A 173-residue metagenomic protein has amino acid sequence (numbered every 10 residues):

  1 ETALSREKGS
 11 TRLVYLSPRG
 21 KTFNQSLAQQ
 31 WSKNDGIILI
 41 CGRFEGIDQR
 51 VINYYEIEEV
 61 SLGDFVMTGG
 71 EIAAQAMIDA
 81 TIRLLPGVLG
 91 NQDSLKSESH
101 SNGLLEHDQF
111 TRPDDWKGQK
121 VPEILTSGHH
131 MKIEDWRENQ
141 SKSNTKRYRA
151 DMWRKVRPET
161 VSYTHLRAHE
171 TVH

Functional and structural regions predicted by a protein language model:
E1-R43: S-adenosyl-L-methionine/SAH cofactor-binding core of RNA-modifying enzymes
I47, V51-H100: Structured adenosyl-cofactor binding patch, chiefly the S-adenosyl-L-methionine
T81, I124, R137-E138: GST superfamily/GST-like fold recognition
L84-E123: Internal, active-site/partner-interface "lid" segment
K120-P122, K155-Y163: A membrane-topology feature that recognizes alpha-helical transmembrane segments and their immediate juxtamembrane
H129: Short acidic-hydrophobic catalytic motif
R149: Active-site cofactor/cluster-binding pocket
H165-A168, V172-H173: Single conserved hydrophobic/aromatic residue that forms the stacking wall/gate of nucleotide- or nucleobase-binding
